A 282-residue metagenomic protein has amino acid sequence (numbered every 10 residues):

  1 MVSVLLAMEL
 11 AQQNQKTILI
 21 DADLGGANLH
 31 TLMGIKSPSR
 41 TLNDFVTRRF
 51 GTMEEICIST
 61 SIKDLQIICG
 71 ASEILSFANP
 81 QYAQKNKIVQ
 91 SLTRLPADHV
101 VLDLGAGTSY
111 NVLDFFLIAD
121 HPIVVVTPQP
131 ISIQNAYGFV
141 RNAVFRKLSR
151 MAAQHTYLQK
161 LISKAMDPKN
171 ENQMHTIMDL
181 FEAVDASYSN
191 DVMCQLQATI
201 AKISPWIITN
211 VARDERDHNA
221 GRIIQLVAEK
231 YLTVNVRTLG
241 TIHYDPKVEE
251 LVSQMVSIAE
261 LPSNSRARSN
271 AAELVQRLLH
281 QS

Functional and structural regions predicted by a protein language model:
M1-D23: Walker A/P-loop phosphate-binding motif and the immediately C-terminal alpha-helix
K16-T17, H99-V100, P122, P205: Hydrophobic anchor at the start of a short beta-strand that flanks the dinucleotide cofactor-binding loop
L19-D98, Q154, D167-H175, A186-Y188 (+2 more regions): P-loop/Walker-type NTP enzyme "switch/lid" segment
L24-G26, S72-L75, G107, Q129-S132 (+2 more regions): Conserved nucleotide-binding/hydrolysis micro-motifs of P-loop NTPases
T93-N111: Glycine-rich phosphate-binding loop used to anchor ATP phosphates in small-molecule kinases, encompassing both
G105-R237: Conserved catalytic-core segment of NTP-binding enzymes
V211-D217, G221-A228, H243-Q281: Conserved GTP-binding G-domain of TRAFAC-class P-loop NTPases and closely related GTPase folds
T233-K247: Canonical P-loop GTPase G-domain recognition
